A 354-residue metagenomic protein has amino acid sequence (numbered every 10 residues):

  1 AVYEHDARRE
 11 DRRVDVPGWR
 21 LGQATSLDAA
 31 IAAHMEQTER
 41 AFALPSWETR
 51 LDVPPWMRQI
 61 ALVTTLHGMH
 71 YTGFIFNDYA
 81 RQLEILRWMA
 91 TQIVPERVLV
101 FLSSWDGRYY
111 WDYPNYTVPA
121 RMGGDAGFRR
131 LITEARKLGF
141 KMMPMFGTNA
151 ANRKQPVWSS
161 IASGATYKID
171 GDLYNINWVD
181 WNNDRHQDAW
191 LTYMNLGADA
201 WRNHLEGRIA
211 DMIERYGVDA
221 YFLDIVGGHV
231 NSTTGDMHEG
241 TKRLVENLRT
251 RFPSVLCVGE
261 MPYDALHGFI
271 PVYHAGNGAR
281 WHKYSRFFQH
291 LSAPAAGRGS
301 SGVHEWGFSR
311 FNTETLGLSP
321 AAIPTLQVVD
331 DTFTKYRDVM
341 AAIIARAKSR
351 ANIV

Functional and structural regions predicted by a protein language model:
A1-L99, E134, L138-K141: Carbohydrate-recognition beta-sandwich/jelly-roll modules in extracellular/periplasmic carbohydrate-active proteins
E10-W19, V63-T72, D199-A200, E206-I209 (+2 more regions): Active-site-proximal substrate-binding groove within the catalytic cores of carbohydrate-active enzymes
A29-A33, Q37-E39, N77-R81, G123-G127 (+4 more regions): Soluble or luminal CAZymes and related metallo-dependent hydrolases
A61-V63, R97-L99, G139-M143, D219-F222 (+3 more regions): Structural preference for beta-strand elements that scaffold enzyme active sites
T64-I169, N203: Aromatic- and glycine-enriched glycan-recognition loops and surfaces that form the carbohydrate-binding subsites
M89, V98-D106, H204-T234: Active-site groove signature of glycoside hydrolases
S104-D106, T148-N152, V226-H229, M261-A265: Active-site-proximal loop/turn and secondary-structure-junction residues that shape catalytic pockets, frequently
G127-T133, P144, T148-D211, R215 (+2 more regions): Active-site-adjacent "subsite" loops/lids of carbohydrate-active enzymes
